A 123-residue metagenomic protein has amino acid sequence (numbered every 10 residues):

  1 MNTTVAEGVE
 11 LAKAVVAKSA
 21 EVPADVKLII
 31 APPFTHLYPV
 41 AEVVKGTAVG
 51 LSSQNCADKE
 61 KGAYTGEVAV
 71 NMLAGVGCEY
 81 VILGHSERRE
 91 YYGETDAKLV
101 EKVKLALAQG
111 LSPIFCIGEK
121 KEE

Functional and structural regions predicted by a protein language model:
M1-E123: Active-site loop-to-helix "anion-binding N-cap" substructures in soluble metabolic enzymes
